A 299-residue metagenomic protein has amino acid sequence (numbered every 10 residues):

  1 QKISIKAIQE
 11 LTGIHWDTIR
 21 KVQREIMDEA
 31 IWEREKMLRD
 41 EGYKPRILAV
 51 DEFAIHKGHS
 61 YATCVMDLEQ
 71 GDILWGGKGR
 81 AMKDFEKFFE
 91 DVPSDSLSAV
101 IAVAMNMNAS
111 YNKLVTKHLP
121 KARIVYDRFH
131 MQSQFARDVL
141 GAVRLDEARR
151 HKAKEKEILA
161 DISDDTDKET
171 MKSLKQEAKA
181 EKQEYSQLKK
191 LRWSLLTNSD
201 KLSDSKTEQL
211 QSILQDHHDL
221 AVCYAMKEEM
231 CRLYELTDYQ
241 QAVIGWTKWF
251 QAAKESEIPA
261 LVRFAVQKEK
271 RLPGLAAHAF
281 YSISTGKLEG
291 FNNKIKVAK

Functional and structural regions predicted by a protein language model:
Q1-I3: Short, amphipathic alpha-helical "recognition" segments used to contact nucleic acids or chromatin
K6-V22: Short, basic interhelical loop/turn and adjoining N-cap of the next helix at nucleic-acid- or acidic-partner-contacting
I8, D51, E289: Conserved hydrophobic/aromatic pocket- or pore-lining residues that grip, position, or stack substrates in active sites
T18-A102, M107-L114, K121: RNase H-like nuclease fold core
R46, V125, S282-S284: Residue-level marker of motif borders
K57-H59, D67-L68, K78, D95-P120 (+2 more regions): Acidic/histidine-rich catalytic cores and adjacent linkers of DNA breakage/strand-transfer/modification proteins
K121-R137: Inter-helix linker motif
A136-A148: Short, surface-exposed amphipathic charged segments that create phosphate/polyanion-binding patches used for binding
